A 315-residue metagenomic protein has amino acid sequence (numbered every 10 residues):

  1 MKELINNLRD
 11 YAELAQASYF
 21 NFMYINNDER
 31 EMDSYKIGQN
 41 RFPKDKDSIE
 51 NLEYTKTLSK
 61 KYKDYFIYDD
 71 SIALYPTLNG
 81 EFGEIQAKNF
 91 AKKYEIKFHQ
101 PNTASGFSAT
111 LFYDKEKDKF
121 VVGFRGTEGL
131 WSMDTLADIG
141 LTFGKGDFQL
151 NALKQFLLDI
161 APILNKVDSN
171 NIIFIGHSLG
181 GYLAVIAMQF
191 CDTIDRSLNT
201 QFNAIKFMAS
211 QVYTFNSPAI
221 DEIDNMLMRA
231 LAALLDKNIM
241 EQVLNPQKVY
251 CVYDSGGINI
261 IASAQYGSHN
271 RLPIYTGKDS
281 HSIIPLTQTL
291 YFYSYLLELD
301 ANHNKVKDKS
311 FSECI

Functional and structural regions predicted by a protein language model:
M1-K36, R41, I315: Intrinsically disordered, low-complexity regulatory segments that flank or lie outside the structured catalytic cores
Y19-F22, G129, M133-L136, Y266-G267: Membrane-interface amphipathic segments in extracytoplasmic regions
N27-G38, T135-I139, Q265-H269: Short, polar loop/linker segments at the starts of domains and inter-domain junctions
N27-R30, Q39, D64, G80 (+2 more regions): Intrinsic-disorder/low-complexity loop/linker signature
P43-I175, F190-N216, I220-A232, L244-Q247: A conserved cap/lid and substrate-binding interface adjacent to the catalytic center of lipid-processing enzymes
G176-G180, A184: Gly/Ala-rich beta-loop-alpha elbow adjacent to hydrolase catalytic centers
A187: Aromatic pocket-lining residues of Rossmann-like dinucleotide-binding sites
F202-I315: The feature captures the conserved acid-bearing segment of alpha/beta-hydrolase catalytic domains
